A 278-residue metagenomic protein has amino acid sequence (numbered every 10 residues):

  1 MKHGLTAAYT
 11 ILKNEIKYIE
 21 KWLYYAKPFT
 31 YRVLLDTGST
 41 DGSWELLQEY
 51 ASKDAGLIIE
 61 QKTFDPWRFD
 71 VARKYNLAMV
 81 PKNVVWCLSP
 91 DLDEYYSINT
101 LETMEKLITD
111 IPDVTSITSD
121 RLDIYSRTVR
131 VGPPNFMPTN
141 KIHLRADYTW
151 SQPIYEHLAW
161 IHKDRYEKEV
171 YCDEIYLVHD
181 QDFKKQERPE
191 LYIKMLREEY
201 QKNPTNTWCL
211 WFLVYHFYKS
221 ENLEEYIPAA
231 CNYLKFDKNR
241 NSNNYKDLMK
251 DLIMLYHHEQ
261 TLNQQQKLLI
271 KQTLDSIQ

Functional and structural regions predicted by a protein language model:
L5-A7: Cell-envelope/extracellular polymer assembly enzymes that use nucleotide-activated donors
Y9-F29: Short, well-formed alpha-helical segments that are part of the catalytic scaffolds of diverse glycosyltransferases
L35-L47, T63-P66, D91-E94: A conserved acidic beta->alpha catalytic loop
F69-L77, Y96-E225: Catalytic-site signature of metal-activated, phosphate-bearing donor transferases, centered on the GT-A/GT-A-like
K74-W86: Active-site nucleotide-sugar/metal-binding loop of Leloir-type enzymes
N83-S97: Short beta-strand-to-loop acidic/aromatic patch adjacent to the donor-nucleotide binding site
F217, Y256-E259: Residue at a conserved register position within TPR or TPR-like alpha-solenoid repeats
E224-K235, N263-I277: Alpha-helical repeat scaffolds
